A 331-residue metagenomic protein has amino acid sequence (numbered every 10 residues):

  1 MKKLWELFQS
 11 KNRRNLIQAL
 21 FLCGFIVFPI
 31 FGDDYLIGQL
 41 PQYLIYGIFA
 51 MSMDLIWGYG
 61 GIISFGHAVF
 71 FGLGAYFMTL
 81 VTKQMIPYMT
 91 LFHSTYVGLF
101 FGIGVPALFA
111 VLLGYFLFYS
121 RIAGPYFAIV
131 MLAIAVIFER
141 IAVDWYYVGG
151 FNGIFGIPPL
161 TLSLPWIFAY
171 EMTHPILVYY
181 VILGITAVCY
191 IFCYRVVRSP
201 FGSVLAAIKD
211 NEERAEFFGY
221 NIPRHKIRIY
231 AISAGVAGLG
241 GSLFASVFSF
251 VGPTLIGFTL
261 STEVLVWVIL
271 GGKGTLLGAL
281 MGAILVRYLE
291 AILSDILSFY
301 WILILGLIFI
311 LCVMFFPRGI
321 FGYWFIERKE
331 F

Functional and structural regions predicted by a protein language model:
M1-F331: Transmembrane alpha-helices and adjacent helix-loop boundaries
